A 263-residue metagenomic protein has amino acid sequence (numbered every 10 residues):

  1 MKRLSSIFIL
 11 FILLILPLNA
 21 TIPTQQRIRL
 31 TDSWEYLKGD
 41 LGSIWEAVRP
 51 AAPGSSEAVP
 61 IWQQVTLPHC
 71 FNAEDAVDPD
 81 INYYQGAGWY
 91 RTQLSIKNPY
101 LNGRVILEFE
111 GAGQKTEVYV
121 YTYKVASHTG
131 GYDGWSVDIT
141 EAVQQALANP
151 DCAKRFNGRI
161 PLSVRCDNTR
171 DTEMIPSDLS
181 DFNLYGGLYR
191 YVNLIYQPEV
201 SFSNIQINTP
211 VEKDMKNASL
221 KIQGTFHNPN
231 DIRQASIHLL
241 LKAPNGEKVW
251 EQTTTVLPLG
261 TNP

Functional and structural regions predicted by a protein language model:
M1-L4: Positively charged n-region of N-terminal signal peptides that target proteins for export
I7-P17: Bacterial N-terminal signal peptides
N19-V77, I81, R159-P161, R165 (+1 more regions): Accessory carbohydrate-binding/adhesion or oligomerization-edge regions at the termini of glycan-active proteins
I28-L30, L37-L41, Q85-N204, P229 (+2 more regions): Accessory beta-strand-rich segments of carbohydrate-active enzymes
G39, L67, S127, E251-T253: Residue-level detector of high-confidence beta-strand sites
V120, K216-P258, N262: Beta-strand-rich binding/interaction modules
D133-S136, L259-P263: Aromatic sugar-binding surface patches on proteins that engage polysaccharides or sugar-phosphate polymers
Q206-D214: Short beta-strand segments of immunoglobulin-like
